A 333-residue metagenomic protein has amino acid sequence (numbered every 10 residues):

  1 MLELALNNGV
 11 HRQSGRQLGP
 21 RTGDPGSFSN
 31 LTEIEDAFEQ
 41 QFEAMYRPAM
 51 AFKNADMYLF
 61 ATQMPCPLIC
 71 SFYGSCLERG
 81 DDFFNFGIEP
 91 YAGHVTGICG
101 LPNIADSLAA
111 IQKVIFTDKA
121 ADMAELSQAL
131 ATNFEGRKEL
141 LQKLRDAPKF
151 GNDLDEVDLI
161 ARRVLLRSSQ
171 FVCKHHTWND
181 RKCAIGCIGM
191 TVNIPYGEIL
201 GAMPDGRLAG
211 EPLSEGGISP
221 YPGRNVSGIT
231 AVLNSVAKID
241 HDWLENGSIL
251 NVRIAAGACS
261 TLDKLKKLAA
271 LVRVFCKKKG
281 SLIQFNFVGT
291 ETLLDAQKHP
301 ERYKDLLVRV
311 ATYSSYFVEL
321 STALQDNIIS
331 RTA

Functional and structural regions predicted by a protein language model:
M1-L141, S214-A333: Structured mid-domain segments that build the active-site/substrate or prosthetic-cofactor binding neighborhood
K53-F60, D81-F86, D118-S214: Internal maturation/activation junctions in enzymes
